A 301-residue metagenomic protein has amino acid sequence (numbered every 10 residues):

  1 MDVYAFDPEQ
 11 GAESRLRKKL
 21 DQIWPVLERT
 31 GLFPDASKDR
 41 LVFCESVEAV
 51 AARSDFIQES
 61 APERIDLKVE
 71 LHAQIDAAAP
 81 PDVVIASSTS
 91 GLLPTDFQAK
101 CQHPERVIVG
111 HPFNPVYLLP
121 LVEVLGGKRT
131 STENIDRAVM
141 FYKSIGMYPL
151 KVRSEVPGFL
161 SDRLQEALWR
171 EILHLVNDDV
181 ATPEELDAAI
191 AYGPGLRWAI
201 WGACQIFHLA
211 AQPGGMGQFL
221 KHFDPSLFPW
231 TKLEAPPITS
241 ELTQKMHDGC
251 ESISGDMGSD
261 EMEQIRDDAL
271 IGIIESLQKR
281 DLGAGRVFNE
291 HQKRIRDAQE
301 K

Functional and structural regions predicted by a protein language model:
D2-V3: Short beta-strand element of Class I
P8-G11, R15, P25-I85, L92: Rossmann-like NAD(P)-binding element
L20: Conserved phosphoryl-transfer catalytic core
F33-S37, E133, A181-P183: A short alpha-helix-loop-beta-strand transition element characteristic of N-terminal alpha/beta dinucleotide-binding
S87-G158, D162: Rossmann-fold dinucleotide-binding core
V116-L125, I145, L150, S154-V180 (+2 more regions): Active-site-proximal catalytic alpha-helix in oxidoreductases
M147, A181-K301: NAD(P)-dependent Rossmann-like dehydrogenase/reductase catalytic/cofactor-binding core
